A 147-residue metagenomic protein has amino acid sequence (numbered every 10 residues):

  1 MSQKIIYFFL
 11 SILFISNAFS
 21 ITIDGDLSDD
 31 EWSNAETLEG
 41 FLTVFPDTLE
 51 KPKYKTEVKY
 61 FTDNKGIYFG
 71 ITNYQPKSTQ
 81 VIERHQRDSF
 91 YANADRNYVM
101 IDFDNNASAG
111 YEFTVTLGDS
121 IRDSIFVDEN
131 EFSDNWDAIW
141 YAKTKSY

Functional and structural regions predicted by a protein language model:
M1-I5: Positively charged n-region of N-terminal signal peptides that target proteins for export
Y7-N17: Bacterial N-terminal signal peptides
F19-Y147: Structural preference for beta-rich elements and adjacent junctions enriched in aromatics
